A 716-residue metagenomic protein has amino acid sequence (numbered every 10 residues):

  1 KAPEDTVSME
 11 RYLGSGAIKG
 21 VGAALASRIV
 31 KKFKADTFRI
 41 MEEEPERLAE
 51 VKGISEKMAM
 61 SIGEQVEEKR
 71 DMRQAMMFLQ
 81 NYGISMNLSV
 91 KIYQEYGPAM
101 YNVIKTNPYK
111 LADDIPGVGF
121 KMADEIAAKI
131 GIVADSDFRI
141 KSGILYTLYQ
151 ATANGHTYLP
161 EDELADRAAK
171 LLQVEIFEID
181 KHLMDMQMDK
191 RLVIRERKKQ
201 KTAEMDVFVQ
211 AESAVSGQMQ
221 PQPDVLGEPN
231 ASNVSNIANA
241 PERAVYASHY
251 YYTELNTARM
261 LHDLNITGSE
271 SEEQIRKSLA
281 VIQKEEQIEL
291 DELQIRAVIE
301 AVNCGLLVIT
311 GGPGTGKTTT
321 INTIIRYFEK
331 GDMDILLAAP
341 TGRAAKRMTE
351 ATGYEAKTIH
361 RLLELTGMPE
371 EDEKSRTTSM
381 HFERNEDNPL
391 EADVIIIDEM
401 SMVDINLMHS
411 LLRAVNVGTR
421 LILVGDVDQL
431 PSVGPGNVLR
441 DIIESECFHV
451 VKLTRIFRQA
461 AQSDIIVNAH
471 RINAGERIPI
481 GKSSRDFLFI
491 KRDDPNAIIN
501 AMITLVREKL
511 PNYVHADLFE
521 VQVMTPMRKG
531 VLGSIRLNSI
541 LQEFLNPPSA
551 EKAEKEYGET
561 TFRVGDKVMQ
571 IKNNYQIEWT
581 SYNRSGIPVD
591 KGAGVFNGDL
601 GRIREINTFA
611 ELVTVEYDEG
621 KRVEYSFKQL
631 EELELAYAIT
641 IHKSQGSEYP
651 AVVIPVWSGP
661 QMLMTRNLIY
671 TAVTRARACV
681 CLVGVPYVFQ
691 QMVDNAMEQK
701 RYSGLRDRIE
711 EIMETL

Functional and structural regions predicted by a protein language model:
A2-K201, D206-V209, V225, T310 (+3 more regions): Accessory alpha-helical DNA-binding modules that contact the DNA backbone or grooves
Q200-E212, Q218-M219, A238-V394, H449-R458 (+1 more regions): ASCE P-loop NTPase motor cores of helicases and related translocases
A214, D224-N239: Asparagine/serine/threonine-enriched low-complexity, disordered tracts, especially those forming N-linked glycosylation
D334, E391-V394, G418-I422, C679: Loop/turn-to-beta-strand initiation segments
E399, G425: Walker B catalytic acidic pair
I405-T419, L439-I442: Short, conserved "post-DEAD/DEAH" coupling segment immediately C-terminal to helicase motif II within the SF2/RecA-like
V427-A593, I712: Conserved helicase motor core of P-loop NTPases
A474, D590-G592, N597-L716: C-terminal accessory regions
